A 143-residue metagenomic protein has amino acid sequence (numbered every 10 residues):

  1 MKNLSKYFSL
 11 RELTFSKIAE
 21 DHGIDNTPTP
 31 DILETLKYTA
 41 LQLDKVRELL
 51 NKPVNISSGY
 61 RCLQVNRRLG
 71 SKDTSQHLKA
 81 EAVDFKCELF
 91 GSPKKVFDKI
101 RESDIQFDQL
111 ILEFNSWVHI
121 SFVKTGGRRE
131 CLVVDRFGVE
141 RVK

Functional and structural regions predicted by a protein language model:
M1-R47, R136-K143: Extracytoplasmic cell-surface/polysaccharide-interacting catalytic and binding patches
H22-T27, S71, E130-C131: Short, polar loop/linker segments at the starts of domains and inter-domain junctions
T35, T39-Q42, K52, V65 (+3 more regions): Amphipathic alpha-helical interface surfaces
L41, E48, D98, E102: Replace "anionic and nucleotidyl ligands
D44-L69: Extended, low-complexity, intrinsically disordered C-terminal regulatory tails of eukaryotic serine/threonine kinases
N55-S57, A82-K86, H119-S121: Structural recognition of the beta-strand scaffold that forms the well-ordered cores of secreted hydrolase catalytic
L69-D84: Active-site microenvironments of hydrolase-like enzyme catalytic domains
T74, C87-K143: Catalytic cores and adjacent binding grooves of peptidoglycan-active enzymes
